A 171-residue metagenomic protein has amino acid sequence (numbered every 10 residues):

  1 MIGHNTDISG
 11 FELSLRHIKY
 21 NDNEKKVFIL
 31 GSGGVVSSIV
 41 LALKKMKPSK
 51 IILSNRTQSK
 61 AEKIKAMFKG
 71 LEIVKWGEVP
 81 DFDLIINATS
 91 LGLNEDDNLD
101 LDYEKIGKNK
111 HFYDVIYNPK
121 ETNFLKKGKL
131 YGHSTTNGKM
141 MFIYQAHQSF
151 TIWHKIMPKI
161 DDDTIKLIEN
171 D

Functional and structural regions predicted by a protein language model:
M1-K25: Glycine/small-residue-rich loop that forms an oxyanion/phosphate-binding "nest" at active or ligand-binding sites
Y20-K26, K47, G107-K108: Short helix-loop-beta connector
G31-G33: Glycine-rich Rossmann-fold phosphate-binding loop(s) that bind the pyrophosphate of adenine dinucleotide cofactors
V36-S37, E121: N-terminal Rossmann-fold NAD(P) dinucleotide-binding loop
K45-K50, L130-S134: Conserved S-adenosyl-L-methionine
M46-F68: NAD(P)-binding Rossmann-fold cofactor-contacting core
K69-T135: Rossmann-like adenosine-cofactor binding region
K110-L167: Rossmann-fold NAD(P)-binding glycine/threonine-rich loop
